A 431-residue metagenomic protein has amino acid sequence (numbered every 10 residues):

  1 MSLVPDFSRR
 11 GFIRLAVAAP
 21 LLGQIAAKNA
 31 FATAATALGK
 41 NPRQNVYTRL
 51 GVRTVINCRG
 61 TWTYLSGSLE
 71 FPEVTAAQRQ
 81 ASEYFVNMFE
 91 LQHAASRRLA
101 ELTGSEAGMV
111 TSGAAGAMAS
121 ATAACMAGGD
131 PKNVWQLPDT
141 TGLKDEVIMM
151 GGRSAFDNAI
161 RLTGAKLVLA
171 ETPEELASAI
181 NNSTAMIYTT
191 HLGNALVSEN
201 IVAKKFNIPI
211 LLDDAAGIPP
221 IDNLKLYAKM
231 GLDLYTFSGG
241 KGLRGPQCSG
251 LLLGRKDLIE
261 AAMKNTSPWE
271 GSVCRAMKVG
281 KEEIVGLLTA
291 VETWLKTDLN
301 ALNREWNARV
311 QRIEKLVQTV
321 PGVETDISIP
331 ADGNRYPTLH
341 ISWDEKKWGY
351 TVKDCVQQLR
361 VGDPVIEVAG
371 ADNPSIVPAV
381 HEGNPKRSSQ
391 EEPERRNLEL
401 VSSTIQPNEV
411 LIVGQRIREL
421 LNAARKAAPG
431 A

Functional and structural regions predicted by a protein language model:
M1-A34: N-terminal export signals
G11-A16, P20, L38-I56, G60-S68 (+11 more regions): Conserved PLP-enzyme active-site core in the AAT-like
V55-Y64, T75-S82, T338-H340: Generic N-terminal amphipathic, Lys/Arg-enriched alpha-helix
T61-L69, R79-E90, A301, T404: A short N-terminal beta->alpha junction/helix N-cap motif
F71-G113, A124: Conserved N-terminal alpha-helix of the aminotransferase class I/II PLP-enzyme fold
M88-H93, A107-G108, C274-K278, T297-W306 (+3 more regions): Flexible, glycine/charged-enriched surface loops at secondary-structure junctions
E283-E345: Active-site pocket-lining segment
Q318-R425, P429: Conserved C-terminal alpha-helix-loop-beta "cap" of PLP-dependent enzymes that closes/shapes the active-site mouth
